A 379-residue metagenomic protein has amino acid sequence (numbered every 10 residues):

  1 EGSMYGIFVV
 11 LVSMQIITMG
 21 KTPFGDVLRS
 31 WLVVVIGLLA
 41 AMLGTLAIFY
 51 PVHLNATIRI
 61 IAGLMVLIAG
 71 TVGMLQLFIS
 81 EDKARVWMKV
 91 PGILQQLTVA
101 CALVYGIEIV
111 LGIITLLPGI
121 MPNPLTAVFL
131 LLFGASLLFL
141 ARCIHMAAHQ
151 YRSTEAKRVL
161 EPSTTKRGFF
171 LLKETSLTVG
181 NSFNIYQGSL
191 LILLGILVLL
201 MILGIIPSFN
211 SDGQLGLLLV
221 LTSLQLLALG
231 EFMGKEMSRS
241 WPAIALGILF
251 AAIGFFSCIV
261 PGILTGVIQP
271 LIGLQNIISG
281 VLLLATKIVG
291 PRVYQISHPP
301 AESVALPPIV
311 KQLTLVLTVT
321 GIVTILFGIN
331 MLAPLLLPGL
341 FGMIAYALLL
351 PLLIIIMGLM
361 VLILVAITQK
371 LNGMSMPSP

Functional and structural regions predicted by a protein language model:
E1, F24-V27, F49-L64, L117-T126 (+3 more regions): Extended, compositionally biased regions that are outside compact catalytic cores
E1, S13-M19, G37-L54, Y105-I120 (+5 more regions): Hydrophobic alpha-helical transmembrane segments and adjacent interfacial helices in integral membrane proteins
E1-I17, T22, N123, Q150-E236: N-terminal topogenic module of multi-pass integral membrane proteins
G2-L11, R59-T71, L130-L131, P207-T222 (+2 more regions): Structural signature of hydrophobic alpha-helical transmembrane segments
T18, T71-A84, L137-Y151, L282-Y294 (+1 more regions): Membrane-water interface at the C-terminal end of transmembrane alpha helices
K21-L39, L54-A62, I79-Y105, L125-V128 (+7 more regions): Cytoplasm-facing juxtamembrane segments at the starts of transmembrane helices in multi-pass membrane proteins
P124-F139, A345-I363: Small-residue-rich transmembrane alpha-helices that serve as helix-helix interface/gating elements in multipass
